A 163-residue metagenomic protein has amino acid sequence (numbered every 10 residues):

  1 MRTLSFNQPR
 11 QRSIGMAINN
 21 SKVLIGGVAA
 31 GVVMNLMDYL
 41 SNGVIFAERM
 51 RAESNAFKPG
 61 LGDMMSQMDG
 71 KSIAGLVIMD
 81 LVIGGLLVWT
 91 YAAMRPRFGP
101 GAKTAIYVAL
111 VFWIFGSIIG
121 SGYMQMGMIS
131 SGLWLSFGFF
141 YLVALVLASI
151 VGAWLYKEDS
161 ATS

Functional and structural regions predicted by a protein language model:
R2-S163: Juxtamembrane/disordered regions of integral membrane proteins
